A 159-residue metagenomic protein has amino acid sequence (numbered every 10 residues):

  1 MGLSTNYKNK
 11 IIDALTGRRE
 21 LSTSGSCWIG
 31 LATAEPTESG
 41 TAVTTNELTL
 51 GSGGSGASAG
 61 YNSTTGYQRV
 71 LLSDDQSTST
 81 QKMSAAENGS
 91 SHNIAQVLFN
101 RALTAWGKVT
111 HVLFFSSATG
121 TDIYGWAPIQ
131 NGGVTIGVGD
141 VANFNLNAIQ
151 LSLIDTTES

Functional and structural regions predicted by a protein language model:
M1-V112, S116-S159: Small cysteine-rich, disulfide-bonded extracellular modules of the LU/uPAR three-finger superfamily and closely related
